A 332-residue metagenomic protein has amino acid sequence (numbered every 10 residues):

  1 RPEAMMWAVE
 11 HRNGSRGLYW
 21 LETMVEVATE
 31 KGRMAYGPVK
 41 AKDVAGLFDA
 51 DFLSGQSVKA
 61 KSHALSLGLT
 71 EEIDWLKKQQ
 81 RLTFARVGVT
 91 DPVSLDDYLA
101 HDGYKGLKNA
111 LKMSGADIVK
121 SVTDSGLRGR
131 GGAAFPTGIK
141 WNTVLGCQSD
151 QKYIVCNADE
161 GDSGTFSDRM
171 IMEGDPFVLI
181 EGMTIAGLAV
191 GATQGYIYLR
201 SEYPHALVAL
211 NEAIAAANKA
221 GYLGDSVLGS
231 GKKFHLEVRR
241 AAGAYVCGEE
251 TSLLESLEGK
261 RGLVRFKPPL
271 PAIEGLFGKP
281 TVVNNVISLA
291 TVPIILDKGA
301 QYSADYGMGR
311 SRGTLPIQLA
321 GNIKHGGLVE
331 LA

Functional and structural regions predicted by a protein language model:
R1-A332: Feature of Fe-S/electron-transfer and energy-metabolism proteins that preferentially highlights extended coupling
